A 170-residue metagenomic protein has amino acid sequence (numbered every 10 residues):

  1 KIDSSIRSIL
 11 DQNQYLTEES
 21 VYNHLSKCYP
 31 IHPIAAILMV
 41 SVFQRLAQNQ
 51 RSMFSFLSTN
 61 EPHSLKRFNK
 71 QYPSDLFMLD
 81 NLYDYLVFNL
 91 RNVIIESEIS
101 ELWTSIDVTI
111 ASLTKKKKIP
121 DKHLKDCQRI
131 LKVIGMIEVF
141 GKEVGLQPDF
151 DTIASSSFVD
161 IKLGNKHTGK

Functional and structural regions predicted by a protein language model:
S4-R129, M136-T152, S156-H167: C-terminal helical "lid" subdomain and adjoining coupling/linker elements of P-loop NTPases
K170: Short, basic alpha-helical nucleic acid-contact segments in DNA-binding proteins and DNA transaction factors
